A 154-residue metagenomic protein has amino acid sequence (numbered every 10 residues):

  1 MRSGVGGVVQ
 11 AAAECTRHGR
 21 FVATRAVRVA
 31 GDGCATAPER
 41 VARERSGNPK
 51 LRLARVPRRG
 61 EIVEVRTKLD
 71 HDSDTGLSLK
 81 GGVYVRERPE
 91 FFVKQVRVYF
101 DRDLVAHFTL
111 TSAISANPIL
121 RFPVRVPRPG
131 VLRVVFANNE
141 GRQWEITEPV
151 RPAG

Functional and structural regions predicted by a protein language model:
M1, P118-V124: Exposed aromatic-hydrophobic patches
G4-V8, I62, P127-V131: Extracellular Ig-like/FN3 beta-sandwich strand-entry sites
A12, Q95-Y99, V135: Beta-strand signatures of extracellular beta-sandwich domains
E14-A23, A137-I146: Short acidic/polar inter-strand loop motif in beta-rich domains
A23-N48, I146-G154: Extracytoplasmic/periplasmic copper-protein system
G31-A37, S46, R59-E64, L69-L110 (+1 more regions): Contiguous segments within soluble domain cores/interaction surfaces
L51-R58: Short beta-strand segments of immunoglobulin-like
